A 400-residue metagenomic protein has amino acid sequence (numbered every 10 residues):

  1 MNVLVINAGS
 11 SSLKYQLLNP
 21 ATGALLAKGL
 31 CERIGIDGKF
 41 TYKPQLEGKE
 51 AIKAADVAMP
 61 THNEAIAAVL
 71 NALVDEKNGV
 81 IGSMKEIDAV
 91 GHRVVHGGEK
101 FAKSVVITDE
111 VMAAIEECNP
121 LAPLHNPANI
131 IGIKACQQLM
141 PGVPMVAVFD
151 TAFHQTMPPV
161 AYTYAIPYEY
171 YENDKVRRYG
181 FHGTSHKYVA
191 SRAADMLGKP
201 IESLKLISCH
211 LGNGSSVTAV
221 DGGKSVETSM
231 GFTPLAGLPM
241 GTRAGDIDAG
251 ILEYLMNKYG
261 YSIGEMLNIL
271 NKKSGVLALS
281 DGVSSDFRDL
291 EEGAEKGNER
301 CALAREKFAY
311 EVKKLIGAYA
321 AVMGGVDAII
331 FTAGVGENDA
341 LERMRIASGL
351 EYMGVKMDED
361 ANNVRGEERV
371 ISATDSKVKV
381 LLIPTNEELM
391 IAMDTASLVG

Functional and structural regions predicted by a protein language model:
M1-L4: Extreme N-terminal starter segment of soluble prokaryotic enzymes
S12-M59: Short glycine-rich, Thr/Ser-proximal phosphate-binding strand/loop in the N-terminal lobe of ATP-dependent enzymes
L73-H125, A152-A161: Short beta-strand-loop/turn "lid" adjacent to the catalytic site in phosphate-handling enzymes
G82-V95, P144-V146, G324-G334: Short glycine-rich phosphate-binding loop at a beta-alpha junction
F153-N257: Glycine-rich phosphate-binding loop of actin/hexokinase-like ATP-binding domains
D221, V226-S262, N268, A333-V364: Catalytic phosphate/nucleotide-handling subdomain of diverse soluble enzymes
Y259-A304: A mobile "lid/hinge" subdomain adjacent to the ATP/sugar-phosphate binding pocket shared across diverse ATP-dependent
A302, E306-V322, V326-D327, G336-G400: Internal helix-turn-beta structural module
